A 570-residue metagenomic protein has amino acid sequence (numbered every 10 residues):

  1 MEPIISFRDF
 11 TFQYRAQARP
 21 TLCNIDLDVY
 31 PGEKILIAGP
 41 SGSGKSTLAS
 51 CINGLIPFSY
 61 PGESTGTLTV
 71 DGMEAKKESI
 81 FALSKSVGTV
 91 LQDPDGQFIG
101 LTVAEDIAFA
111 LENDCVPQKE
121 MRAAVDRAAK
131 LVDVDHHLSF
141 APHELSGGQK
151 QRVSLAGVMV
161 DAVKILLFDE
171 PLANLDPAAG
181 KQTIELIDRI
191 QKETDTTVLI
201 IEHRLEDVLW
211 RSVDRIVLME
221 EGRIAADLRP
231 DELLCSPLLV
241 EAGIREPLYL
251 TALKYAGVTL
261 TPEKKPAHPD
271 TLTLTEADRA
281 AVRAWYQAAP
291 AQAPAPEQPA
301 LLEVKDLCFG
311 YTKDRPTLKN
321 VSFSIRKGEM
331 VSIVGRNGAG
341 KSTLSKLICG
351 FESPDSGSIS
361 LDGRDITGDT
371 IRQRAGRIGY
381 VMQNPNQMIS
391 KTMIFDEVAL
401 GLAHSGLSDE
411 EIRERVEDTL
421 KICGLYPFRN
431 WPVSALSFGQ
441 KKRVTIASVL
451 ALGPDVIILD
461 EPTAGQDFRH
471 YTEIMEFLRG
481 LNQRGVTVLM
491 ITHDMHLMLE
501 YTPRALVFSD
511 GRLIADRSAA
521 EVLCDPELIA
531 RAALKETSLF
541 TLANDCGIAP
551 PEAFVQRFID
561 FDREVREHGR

Functional and structural regions predicted by a protein language model:
A38-P40, V334-R336: The feature captures the beta-strand-to-loop junction immediately N-terminal to the Walker
N53, C349: Helix-to-loop junction immediately C-terminal to a conserved catalytic motif
P61-M73, G357-D365: Conserved ABC transporter NBD signature motif
K119-H137, E410-F428: Conserved ABC ATPase "signature" region
A141-L145, Q149, P432-L436: Conserved ABC ATPase signature
L166-D169, I457-D460: Catalytic Walker B motif of ABC-type/P-loop ATPase nucleotide-binding domains
R223-Y249, R512-L539: Conserved beta-strand-loop-alpha-helix hinge in the C-terminal portion of ABC ATPase nucleotide-binding domains
